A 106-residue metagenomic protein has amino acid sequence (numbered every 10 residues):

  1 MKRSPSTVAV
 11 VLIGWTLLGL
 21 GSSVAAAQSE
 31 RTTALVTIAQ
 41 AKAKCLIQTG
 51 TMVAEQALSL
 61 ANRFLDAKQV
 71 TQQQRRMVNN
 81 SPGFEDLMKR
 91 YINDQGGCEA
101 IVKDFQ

Functional and structural regions predicted by a protein language model:
M1-V11: Bacterial N-terminal signal peptides that target proteins for export
A9-G19: Bacterial N-terminal signal peptides
T16, T32-A34, L87: Residues embedded in well-ordered secondary-structure elements
L20-A27: Sec/Tat signal peptide C-region and signal peptidase I cleavage site
Q28-Q72: Short N-proximal segments of mature Sec-exported proteins
A54-Q106: Compact alpha-helical subdomains of small soluble proteins
